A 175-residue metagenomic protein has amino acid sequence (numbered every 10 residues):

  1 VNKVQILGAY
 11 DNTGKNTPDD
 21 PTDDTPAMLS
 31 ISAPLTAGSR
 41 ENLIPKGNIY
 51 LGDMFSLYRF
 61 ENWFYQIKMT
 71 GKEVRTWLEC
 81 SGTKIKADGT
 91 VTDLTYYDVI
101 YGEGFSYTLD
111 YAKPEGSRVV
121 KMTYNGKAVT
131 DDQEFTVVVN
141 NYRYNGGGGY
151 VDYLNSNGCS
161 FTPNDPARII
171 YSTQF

Functional and structural regions predicted by a protein language model:
V1-F175: Catalytic centers of hydrolytic enzymes
